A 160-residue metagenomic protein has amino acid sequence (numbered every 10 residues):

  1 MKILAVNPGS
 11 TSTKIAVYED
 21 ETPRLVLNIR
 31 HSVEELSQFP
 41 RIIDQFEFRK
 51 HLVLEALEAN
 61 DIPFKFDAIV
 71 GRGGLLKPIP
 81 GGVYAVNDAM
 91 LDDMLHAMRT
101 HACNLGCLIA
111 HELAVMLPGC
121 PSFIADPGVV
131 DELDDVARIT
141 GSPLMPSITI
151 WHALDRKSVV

Functional and structural regions predicted by a protein language model:
M1, F64, G119-C120: A structural micro-motif
K2-V6, D67-V70: Short glycine-aspartate micro-motif
I3-D44: Short glycine-rich, Thr/Ser-proximal phosphate-binding strand/loop in the N-terminal lobe of ATP-dependent enzymes
F48-N60: Short, well-ordered amphipathic alpha-helical segments that serve as non-catalytic structural scaffolds within diverse
L57-A102, V129-P146: Short beta-strand-loop/turn "lid" adjacent to the catalytic site in phosphate-handling enzymes
L108-F123: A structural motif corresponding to the C-terminal end of an alpha-helix and its immediate exit/capping segment
L144-L154: Acidic, His- and aromatic-enriched active-site or binding-groove loops in soluble protein domains that engage sugars
V159-V160: Conserved small/polar residues in nucleotide/adenosyl-binding loops
